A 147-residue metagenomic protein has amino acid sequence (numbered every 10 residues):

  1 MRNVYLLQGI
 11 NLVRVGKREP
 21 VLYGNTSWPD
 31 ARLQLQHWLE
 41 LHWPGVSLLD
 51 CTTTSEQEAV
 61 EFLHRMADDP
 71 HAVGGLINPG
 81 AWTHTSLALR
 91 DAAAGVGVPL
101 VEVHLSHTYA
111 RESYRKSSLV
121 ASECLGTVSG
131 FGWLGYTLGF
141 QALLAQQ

Functional and structural regions predicted by a protein language model:
M1-Y5: Extreme N-terminal starter segment of soluble prokaryotic enzymes
I10-L12, G80-T83, S106-T108: Short glycine-rich anion-binding loops that position phosphate/pyrophosphate groups of nucleotides and phosphorylated
V21-E40: Short catalytic helix/loop segments, enriched in acidic residues and glycine and frequently bearing histidine
P29, A110-Q147: Short, glycine-/small-residue-rich phosphate/pyrophosphate-handling segment
L49-E58: Short beta->alpha junction loops
M66-G75: Short acidic/histidine-rich motifs immediately flanking catalytic phosphotransfer sites in two-component signaling
T85-G95: Short Gly/Thr/Asp-enriched flexible loops that form oxyanion-binding sites at enzyme active sites
G95-R111: Short, acidic/small-residue loops that bind anionic groups at enzyme active sites
